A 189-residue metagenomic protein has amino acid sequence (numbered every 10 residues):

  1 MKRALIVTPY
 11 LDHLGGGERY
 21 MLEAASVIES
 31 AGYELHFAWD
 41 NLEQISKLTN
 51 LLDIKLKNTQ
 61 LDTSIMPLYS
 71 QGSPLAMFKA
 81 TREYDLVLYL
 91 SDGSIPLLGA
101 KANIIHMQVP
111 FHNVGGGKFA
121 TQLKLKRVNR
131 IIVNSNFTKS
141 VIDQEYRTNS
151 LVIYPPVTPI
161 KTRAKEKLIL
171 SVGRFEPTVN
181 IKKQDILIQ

Functional and structural regions predicted by a protein language model:
V7-L22, T178-K182: A short, glycine/small-residue-rich beta-strand->loop->alpha-helix junction that serves as a flexible
G17, D40, L88-S91, V133-S135 (+1 more regions): Replace "coordinates the UDP/GDP/TDP-sugar" with "coordinates nucleotide-activated sugar donors
G17-I28, L187: Short amphipathic alpha-helix
E34-S94: Active-site donor-binding segments of glycosyltransferases and PAPS-dependent sulfotransferases
F78, F111-V133, F137-V141, E145: Membrane-proximal helix-turn-helix segments that form the acceptor-binding/catalytic region of lipid-linked
L86-G115, I132: Active-site proximal beta-strand in glycosyltransferases
I132, R163-K182, I188: Conserved donor-binding/catalytic core segment of Leloir-type glycosyltransferases
F137, P156, K165: Carbohydrate-associated surface elements
